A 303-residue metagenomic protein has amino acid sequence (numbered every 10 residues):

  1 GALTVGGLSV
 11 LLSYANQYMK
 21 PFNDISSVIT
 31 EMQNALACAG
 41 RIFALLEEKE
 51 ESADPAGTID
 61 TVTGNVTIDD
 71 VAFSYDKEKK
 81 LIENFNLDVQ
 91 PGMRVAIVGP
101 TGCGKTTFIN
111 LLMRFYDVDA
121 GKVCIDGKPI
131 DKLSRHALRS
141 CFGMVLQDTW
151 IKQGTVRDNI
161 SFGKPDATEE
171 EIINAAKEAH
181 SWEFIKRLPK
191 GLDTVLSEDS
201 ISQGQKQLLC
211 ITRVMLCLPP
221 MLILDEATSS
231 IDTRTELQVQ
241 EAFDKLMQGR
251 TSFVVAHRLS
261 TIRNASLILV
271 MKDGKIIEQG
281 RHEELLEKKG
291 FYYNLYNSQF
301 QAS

Functional and structural regions predicted by a protein language model:
G1-S13: Membrane-water interface of transmembrane alpha-helices in multipass transporters/channels
V5, S52-D54: Short, charged helix-helix connector/hinge segments
L12, M19, R139: Conserved catalytic core of two-component sensor histidine kinases
Q17-L45: Cytosolic ends of transmembrane helices, especially the final helix of ABC transmembrane type-1 domains
M32, K49-S52: Signal-transduction coiled-coil helices of two-component systems
A44, E51, S161: Conserved E/DxxT/N motif and adjacent residues on the DHp alpha2 helix of HisKA-family sensor histidine kinases
D54, D60-S303: ABC-type nucleotide-binding domain
